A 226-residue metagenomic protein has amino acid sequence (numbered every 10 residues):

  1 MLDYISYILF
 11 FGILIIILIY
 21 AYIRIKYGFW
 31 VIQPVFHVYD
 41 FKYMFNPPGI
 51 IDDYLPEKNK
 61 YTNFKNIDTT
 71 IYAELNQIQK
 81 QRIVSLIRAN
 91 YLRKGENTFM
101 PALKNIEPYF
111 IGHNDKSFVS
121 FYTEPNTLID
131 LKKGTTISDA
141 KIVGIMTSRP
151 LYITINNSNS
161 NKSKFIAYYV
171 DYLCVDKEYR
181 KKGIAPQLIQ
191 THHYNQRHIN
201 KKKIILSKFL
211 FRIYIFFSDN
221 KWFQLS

Functional and structural regions predicted by a protein language model:
M1-S226: An N-terminus-focused feature that recognizes amino-terminal "leader" regions
